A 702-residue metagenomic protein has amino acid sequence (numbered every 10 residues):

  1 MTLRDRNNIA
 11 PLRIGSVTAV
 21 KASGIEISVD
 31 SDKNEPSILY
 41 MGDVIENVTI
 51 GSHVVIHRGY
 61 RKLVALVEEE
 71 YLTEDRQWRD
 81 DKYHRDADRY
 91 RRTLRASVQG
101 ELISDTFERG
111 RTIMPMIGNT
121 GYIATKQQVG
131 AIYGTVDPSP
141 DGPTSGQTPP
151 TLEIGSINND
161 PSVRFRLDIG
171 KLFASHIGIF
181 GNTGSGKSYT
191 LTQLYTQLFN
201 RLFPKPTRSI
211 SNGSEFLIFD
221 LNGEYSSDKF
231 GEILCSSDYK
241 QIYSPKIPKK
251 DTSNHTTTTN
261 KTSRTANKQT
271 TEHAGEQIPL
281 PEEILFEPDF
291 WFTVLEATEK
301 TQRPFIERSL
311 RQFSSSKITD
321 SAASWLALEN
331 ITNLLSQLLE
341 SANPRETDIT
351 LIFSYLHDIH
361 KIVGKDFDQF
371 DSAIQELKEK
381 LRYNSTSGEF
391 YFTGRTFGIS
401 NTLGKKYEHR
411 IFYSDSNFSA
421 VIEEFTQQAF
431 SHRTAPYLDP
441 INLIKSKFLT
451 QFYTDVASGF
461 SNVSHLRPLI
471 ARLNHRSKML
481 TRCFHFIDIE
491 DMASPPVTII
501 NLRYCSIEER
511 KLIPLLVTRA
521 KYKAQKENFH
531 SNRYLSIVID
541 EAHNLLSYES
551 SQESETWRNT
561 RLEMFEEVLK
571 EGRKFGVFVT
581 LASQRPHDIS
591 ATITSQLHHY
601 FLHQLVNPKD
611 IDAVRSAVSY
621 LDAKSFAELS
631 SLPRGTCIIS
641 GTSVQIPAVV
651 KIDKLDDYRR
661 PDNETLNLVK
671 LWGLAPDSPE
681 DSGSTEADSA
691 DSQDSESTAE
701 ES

Functional and structural regions predicted by a protein language model:
M1-G181, Y189-L194, N200-G213, T256-N267 (+2 more regions): Basic- and hydrophobic-enriched, low-structure N-terminal and domain-boundary segments that flank ATP-binding catalytic
T151-E272, P281, K523, I639 (+4 more regions): Glycine-rich phosphate-binding loop of nucleotide-binding enzymes
L172, N200, P204-N212, L234 (+5 more regions): Conserved catalytic network of the ASCE P-loop NTPase/AAA+ motor domain
T183, S506, P586: The conserved Walker
S211, G223-I233, S253-K268, E276 (+1 more regions): P-loop NTPase motor domains
A297, T560-D653: Conserved ATP-driven motor cores of ASCE-family P-loop NTPases powering translocation/secretion/packaging/pilus
K380-Y383, R634-S702: Conserved P-loop NTPase motor module
